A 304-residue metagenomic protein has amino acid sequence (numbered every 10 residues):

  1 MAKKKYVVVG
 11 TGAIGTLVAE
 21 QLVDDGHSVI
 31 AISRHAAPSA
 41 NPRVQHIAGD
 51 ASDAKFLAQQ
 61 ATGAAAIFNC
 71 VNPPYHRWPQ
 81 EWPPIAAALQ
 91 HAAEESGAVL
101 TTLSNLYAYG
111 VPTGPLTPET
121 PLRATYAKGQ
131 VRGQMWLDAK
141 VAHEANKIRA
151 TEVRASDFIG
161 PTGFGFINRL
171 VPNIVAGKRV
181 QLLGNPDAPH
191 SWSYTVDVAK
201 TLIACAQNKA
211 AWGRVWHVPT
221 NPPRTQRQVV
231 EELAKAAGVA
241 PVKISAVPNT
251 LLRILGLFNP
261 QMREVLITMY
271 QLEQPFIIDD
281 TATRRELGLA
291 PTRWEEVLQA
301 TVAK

Functional and structural regions predicted by a protein language model:
I14: Hydrophobic/small residue at the entry helix of a nucleotide-binding pocket
A37-P38, R43-S96, A206: NAD(P)H-binding glycine-rich loop region in Rossmannoid oxidoreductase-like domains and their noncatalytic homologs
A87-G133: Conserved Rossmann-fold NAD(P)-dependent oxidoreductase catalytic core, especially the SDR/UDP-sugar
N105, D138-P161: Conserved beta-loop-beta element that borders a ligand/cofactor-binding pocket
T162, P189-V196, V218-A236, S245-R253 (+1 more regions): Substrate-binding strand-loop-helix patch in Rossmann-like NAD(P)-dependent oxidoreductase/epimerase domains
G163-R169, G184-A206, G213-H217: Substrate-positioning beta->alpha
V230-I277: Terminal hydrophobic/aromatic helix or amphipathic segment near a protein terminus
A282-R284, G288-K304: Amphipathic terminal alpha-helices
